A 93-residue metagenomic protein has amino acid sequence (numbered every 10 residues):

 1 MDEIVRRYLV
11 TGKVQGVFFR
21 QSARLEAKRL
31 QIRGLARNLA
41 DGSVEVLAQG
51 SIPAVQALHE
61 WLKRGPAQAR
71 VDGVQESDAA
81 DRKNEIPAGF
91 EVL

Functional and structural regions predicted by a protein language model:
M1-L93: Intrinsically disordered, low-complexity, mixed-charge
